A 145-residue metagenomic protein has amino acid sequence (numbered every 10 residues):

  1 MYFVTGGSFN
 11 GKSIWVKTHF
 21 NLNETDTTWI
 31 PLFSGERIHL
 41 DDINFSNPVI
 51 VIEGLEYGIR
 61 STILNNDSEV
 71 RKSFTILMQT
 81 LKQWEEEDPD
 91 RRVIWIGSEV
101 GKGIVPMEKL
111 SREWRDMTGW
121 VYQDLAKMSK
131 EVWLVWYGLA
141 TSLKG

Functional and structural regions predicted by a protein language model:
M1-E36: Glycine-rich P-loop/Walker A and Walker A-like loops and their local beta1-loop-alpha1 context in P-loop NTPases
F3, V49-E53, I94-I96: Structural motif
V4, W29, I52, V132 (+1 more regions): Generic structural hydrophobic/aromatic packing signal, biased to beta-strands
N10, E56-G58, V100-G101, A140: Short, solvent-exposed loop/turn segments at secondary-structure junctions
N21-T25, S46-P48, P89-R91, K130: Short glycine/proline-enriched coil/turn segments at helix->beta-strand junctions
D26-E86: Conserved nucleotide-sensing/catalytic segment adjacent to the nucleotide-binding pocket in NTP-handling enzymes
N65-G145: Replace "adjacent to P-loop NTPase cores in ATP/GTP-dependent enzymes" with "adjacent to NTP-binding cores
